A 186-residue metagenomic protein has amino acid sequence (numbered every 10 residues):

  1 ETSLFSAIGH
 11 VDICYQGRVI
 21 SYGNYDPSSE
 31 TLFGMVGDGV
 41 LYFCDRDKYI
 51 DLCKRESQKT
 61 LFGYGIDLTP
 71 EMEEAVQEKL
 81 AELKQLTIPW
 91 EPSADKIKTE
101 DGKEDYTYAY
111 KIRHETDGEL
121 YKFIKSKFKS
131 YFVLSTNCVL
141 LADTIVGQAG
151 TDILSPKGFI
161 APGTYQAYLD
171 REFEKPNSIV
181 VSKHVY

Functional and structural regions predicted by a protein language model:
E1-V133, D170-Y186: Non-catalytic ligand/cofactor/substrate-binding and regulatory segments of enzyme domains
A7-H10, F128-G163: Active-site nucleophilic cysteine motif
G147-Y186: C-terminal or late-domain output modules
